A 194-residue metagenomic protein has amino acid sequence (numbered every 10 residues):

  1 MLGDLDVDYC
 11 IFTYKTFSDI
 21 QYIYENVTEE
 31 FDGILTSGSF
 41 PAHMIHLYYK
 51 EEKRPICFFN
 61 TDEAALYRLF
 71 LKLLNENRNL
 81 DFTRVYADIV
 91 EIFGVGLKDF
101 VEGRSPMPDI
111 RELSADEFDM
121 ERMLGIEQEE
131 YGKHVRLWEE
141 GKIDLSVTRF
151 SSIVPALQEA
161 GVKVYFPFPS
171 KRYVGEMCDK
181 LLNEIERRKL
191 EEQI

Functional and structural regions predicted by a protein language model:
M1-I194: Alpha-helical/coil-rich non-catalytic "connector" segments in signaling and regulatory proteins
